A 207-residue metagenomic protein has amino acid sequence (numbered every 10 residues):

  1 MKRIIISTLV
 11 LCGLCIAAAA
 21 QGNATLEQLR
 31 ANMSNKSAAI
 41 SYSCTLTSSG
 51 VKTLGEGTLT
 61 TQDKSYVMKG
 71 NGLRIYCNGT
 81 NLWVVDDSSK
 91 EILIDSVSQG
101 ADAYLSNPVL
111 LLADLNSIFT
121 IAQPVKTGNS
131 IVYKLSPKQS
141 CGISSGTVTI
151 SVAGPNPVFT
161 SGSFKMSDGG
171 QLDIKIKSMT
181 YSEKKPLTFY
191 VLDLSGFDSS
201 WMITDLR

Functional and structural regions predicted by a protein language model:
M1-T8: Bacterial N-terminal signal peptides that target proteins for export
I5, I16-K52, K64-S65, G196-R207: N-terminal leader/targeting segments and the immediate start of mature chains
A31, E56-T61, R74-I75, T120-K126: Short, exposed beta-strand/loop patches in secreted or surface proteins that constitute
Y42-L46, V67-N71, V132-S140, S161-K165: Short beta-strand segments that buttress and anchor functional surface loops
K52-E56, G70-N71, N78-G79, I143-V148 (+2 more regions): Short, surface-exposed coil-to-beta transition loops
T58-L105, G169-L172: An acidic-aromatic
V97-S130: Flexible, surface-exposed loop/linker segments and immediately adjacent secondary-structure boundaries
T127-I131, Q139-S145, G154-R207: Non-transmembrane domains of secretory- and envelope-associated proteins
